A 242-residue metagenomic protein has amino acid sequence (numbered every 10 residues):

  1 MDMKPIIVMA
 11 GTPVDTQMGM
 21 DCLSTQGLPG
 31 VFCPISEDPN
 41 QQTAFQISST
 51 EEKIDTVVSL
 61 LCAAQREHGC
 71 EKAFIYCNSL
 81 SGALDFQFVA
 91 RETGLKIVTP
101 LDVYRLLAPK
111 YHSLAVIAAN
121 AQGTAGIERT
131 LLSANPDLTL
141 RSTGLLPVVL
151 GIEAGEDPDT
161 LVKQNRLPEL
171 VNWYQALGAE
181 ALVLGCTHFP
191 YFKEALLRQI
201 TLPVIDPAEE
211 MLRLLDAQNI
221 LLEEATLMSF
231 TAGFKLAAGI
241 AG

Functional and structural regions predicted by a protein language model:
M1-G242: Non-catalytic structural scaffold of enzyme domains
